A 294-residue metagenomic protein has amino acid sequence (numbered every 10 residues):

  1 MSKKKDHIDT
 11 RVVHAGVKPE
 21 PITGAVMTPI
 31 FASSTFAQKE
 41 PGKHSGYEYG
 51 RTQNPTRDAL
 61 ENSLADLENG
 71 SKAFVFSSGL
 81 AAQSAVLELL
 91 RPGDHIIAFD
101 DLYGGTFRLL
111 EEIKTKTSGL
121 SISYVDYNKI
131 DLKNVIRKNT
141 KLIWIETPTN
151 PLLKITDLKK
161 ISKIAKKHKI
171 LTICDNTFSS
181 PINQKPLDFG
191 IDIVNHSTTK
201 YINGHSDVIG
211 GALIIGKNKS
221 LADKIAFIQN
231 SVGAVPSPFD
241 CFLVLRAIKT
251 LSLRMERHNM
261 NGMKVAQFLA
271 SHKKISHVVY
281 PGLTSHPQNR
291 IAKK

Functional and structural regions predicted by a protein language model:
M1-N54, L60-S63: N-terminal "arm"/small-domain region of PLP-dependent enzymes with the aminotransferase-like
S2-K4, H14, A73-K274, V279 (+2 more regions): Conserved PLP-enzyme active-site core in the AAT-like
D6, A25-V26, D58, N69 (+2 more regions): Short, basic and Ser/Thr-rich N-terminal targeting/leader segments
K18, A37, N69, G216 (+1 more regions): Residue-level marker of positions within ordered structural domains that often coincide with functionally constrained
P21-T23, G233, K294: Short secondary-structure boundary/capping segments
T35-S84, E88-L89, G105-I113: Conserved N-terminal alpha-helix of the aminotransferase class I/II PLP-enzyme fold
